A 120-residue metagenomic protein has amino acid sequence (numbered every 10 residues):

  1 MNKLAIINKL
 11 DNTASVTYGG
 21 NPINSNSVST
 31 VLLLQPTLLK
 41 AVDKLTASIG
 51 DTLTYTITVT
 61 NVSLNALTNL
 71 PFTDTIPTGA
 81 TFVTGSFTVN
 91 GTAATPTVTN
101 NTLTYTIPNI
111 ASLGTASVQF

Functional and structural regions predicted by a protein language model:
M1-F120: Exported/extracytosolic protein signature
